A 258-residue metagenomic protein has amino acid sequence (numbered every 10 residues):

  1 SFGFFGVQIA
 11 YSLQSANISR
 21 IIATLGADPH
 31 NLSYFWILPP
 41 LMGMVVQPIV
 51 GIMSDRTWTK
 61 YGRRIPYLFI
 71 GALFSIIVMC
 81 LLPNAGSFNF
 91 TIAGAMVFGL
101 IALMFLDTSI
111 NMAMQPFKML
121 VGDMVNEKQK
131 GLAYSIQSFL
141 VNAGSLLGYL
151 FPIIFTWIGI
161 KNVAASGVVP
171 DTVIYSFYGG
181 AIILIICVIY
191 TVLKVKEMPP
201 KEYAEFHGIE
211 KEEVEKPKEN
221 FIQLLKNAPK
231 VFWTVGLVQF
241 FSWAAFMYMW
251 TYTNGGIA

Functional and structural regions predicted by a protein language model:
S1-G43, W233-V238, S242-A258: Helix-loop boundary and gating motifs at the non-cytosolic
F2, G6, L38, M42 (+4 more regions): Small/hydrophobic positions within alpha-helical transmembrane segments of multi-pass membrane transporters
L13, N17, I49, Q115-L120 (+1 more regions): Transmembrane alpha-helix boundary/hinge residues in polytopic small-molecule transporters
A23-A27, S54, W58, S109 (+1 more regions): Short helix-loop-helix connector
D28-W36, R64, A95, G99 (+1 more regions): Juxtamembrane helix-start elements in MFS-like secondary transporters
L32-T57, I70-M79, A143-Y149: Central cavity-lining transmembrane alpha-helices of secondary-active solute carriers, predominantly the Major
P66-A93: C-terminal ends and interior cores of transmembrane alpha-helices in multi-pass membrane transporters/permeases
G86, F90-I101, A113, F117-K118 (+1 more regions): Intracellular loop-helix junctions on the cytosolic face of multi-pass helical membrane proteins
